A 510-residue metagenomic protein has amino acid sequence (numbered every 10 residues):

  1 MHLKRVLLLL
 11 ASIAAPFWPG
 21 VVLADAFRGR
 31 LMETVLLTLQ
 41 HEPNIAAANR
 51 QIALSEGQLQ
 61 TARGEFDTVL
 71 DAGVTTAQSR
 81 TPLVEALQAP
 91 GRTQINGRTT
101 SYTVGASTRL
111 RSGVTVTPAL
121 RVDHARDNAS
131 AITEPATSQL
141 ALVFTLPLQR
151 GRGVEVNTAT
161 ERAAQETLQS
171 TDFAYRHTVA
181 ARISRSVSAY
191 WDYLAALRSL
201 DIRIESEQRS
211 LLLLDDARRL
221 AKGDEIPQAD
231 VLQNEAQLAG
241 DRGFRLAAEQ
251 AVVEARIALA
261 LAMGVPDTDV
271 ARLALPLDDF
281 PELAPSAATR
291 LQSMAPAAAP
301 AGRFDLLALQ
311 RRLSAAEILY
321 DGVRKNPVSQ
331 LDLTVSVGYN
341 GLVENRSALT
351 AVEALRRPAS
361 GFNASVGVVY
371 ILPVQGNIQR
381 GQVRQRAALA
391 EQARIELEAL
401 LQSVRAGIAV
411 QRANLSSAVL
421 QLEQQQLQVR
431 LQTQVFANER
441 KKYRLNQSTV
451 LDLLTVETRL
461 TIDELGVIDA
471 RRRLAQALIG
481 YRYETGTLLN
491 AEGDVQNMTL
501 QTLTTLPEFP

Functional and structural regions predicted by a protein language model:
M1-L8: Bacterial N-terminal signal peptides that target proteins for export
A11-S12, V22: Cleavable N-terminal signal peptides
L23, Q78-R80, I257-A287, G341-R346 (+1 more regions): Acidic, low-complexity, intrinsically disordered peripheral segments
L23-T99, F144-A159, A163-Q165, Y190 (+10 more regions): Bacterial Sec-pathway N-terminal export signals of envelope proteins
A46-R50, L54, R63-G64, R111-T137 (+9 more regions): Sec/SRP-type N-terminal targeting helices
A62, D172-A298, N414, A418-Q421 (+4 more regions): Periplasmic alpha-helical coiled-coil/stalk elements that build and connect Gram-negative outer-membrane
V74-L142, L277-T289, I318-D321, K325 (+2 more regions): Small/polar, glycine/serine/threonine/aspartate-rich low-complexity segments that form flexible
